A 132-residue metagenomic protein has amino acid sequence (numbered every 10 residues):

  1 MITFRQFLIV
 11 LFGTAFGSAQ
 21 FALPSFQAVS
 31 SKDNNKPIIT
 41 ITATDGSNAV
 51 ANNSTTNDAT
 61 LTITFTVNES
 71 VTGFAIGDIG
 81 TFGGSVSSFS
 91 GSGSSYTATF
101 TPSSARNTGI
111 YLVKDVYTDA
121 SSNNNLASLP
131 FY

Functional and structural regions predicted by a protein language model:
M1-K32: Sec-dependent, cleavable N-terminal signal peptides
F26-Y132: Non-catalytic beta-sheet/beta-sandwich ligand-binding modules that flank or precede catalytic cores
